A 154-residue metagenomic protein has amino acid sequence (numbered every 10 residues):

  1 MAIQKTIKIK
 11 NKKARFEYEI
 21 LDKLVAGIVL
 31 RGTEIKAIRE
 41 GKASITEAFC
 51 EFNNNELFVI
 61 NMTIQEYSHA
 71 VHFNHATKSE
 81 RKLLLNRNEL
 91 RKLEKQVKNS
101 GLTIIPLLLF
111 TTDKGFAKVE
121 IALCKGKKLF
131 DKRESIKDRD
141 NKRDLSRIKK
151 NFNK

Functional and structural regions predicted by a protein language model:
M1-R31, K137-K154: Intrinsically disordered, Lys/Arg-rich N-terminal extensions and targeting peptides of nucleic-acid-associated proteins
A2-F16, L84-S100: A short, contiguous, amphipathic alpha-helix enriched in charged residues
R31, N53-N54, D113: Structural motif
K36-A37, S44, E51, I64-Y67 (+1 more regions): Short, surface-exposed beta-strand-loop junctions and turns on beta-sheet-rich folds
A48-F52, L109: A structural signal for short hydrophobic beta-strand segments in well-ordered beta-sheet cores
N53-L93: Helix-adjacent hinge/juxtasegments
K78, L84-L90, G126-K154: C-terminal end-helix/capping segment
N86-K128: Beta-rich strand-turn-strand
